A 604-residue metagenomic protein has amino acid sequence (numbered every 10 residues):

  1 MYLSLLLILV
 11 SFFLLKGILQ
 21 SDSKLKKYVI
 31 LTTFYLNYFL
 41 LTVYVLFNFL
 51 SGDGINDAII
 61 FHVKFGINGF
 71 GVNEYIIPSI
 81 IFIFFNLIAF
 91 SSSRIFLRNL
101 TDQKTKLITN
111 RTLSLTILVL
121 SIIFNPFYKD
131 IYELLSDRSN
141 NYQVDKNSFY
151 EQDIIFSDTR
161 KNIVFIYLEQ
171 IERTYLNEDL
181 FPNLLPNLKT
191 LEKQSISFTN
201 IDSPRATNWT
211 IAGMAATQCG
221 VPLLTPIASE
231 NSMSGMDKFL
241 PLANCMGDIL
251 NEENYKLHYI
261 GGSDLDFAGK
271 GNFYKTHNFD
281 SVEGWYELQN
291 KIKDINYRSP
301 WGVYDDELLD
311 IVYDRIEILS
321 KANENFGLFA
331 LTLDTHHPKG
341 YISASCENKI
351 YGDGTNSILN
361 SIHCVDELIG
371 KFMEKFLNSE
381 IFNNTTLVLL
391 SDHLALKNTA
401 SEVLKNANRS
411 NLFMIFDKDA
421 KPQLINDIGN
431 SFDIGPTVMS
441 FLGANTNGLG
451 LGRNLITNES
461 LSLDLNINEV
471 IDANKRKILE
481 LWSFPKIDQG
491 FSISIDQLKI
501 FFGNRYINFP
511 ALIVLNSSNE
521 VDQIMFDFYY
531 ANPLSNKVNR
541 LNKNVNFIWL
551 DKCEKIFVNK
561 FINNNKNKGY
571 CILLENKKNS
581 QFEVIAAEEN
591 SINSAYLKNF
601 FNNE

Functional and structural regions predicted by a protein language model:
M1-S136, N599-E604: Transmembrane and membrane-interface helices of multi-pass, inner-membrane envelope-modifying transferases
I18, L265-A268, A420-E604: Membrane-interface soluble catalytic domains
S51-F61, N86, F90-L97, L118-E151 (+4 more regions): Active-site-proximal alpha/beta segments of enzymes that process anionic O-linked groups
A212-L223, V403-T446: Substrate-binding rim/cap in mid-to-C-terminal beta-strand-loop elements of soluble/periplasmic
A215-Q218, K275, L331-P338, V388-N398 (+1 more regions): Acidic helix/loop microenvironments that form the catalytic cleft of cell-wall polysaccharide enzymes
D248, D310, D314, H363 (+3 more regions): Feature representing long, continuous alpha-helical segments
G340-E347, L359-F382, S410-F413: Active-site neighborhood of glycoside hydrolase catalytic domains
C364-K405, V438-L442: Metal-dependent active-site segment of extracytoplasmic phospho-/sulfohydrolases and closely related
